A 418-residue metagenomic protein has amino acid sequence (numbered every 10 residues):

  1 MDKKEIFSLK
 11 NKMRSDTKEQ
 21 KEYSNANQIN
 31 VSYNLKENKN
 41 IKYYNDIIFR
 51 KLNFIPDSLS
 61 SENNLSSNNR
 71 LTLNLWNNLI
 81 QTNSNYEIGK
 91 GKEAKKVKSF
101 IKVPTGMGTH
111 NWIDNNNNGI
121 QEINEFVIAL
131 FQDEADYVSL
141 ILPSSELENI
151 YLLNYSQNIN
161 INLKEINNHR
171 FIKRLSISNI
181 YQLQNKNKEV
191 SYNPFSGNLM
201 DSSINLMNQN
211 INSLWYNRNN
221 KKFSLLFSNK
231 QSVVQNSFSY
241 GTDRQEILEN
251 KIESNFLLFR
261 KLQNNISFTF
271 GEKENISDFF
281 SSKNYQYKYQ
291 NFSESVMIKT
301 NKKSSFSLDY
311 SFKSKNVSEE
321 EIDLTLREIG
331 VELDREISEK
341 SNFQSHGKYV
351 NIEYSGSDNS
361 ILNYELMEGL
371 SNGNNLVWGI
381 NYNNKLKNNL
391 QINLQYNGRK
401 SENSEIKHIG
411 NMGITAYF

Functional and structural regions predicted by a protein language model:
M1-F418: Exposed, low-structure sequence patches enriched in small/polar residues
